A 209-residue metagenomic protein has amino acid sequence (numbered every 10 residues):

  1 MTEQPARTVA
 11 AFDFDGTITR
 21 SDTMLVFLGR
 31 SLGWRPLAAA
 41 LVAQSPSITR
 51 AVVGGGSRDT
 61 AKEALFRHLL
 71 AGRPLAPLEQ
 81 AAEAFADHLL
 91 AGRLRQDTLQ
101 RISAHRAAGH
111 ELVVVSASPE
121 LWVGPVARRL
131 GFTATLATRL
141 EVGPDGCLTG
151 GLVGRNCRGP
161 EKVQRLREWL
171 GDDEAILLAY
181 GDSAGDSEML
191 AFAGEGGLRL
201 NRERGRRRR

Functional and structural regions predicted by a protein language model:
T2-G54: Active-site neighborhood of HAD-like aspartate-dependent phosphohydrolases
T2-V9, Q80, D87-R209: C-terminal cap/substrate-recognition subdomain and adjoining C-terminal extension of metal-dependent phosphatase-like
D22, R73, E161: Conserved active-site and cofactor/substrate-binding residues in soluble primary-metabolism enzymes
M24-L25, K62, V163: A general structural signal for well-ordered alpha-helical segments in protein cores
R35, G56, G72, L89-R93 (+1 more regions): Residues at alpha-helix boundaries and short interhelical turns
T49-G54, D59-L75, T135-L140: Short, compositionally biased "basic patch" segments
A61-Q96: Metal-dependent phosphoesterase signature
